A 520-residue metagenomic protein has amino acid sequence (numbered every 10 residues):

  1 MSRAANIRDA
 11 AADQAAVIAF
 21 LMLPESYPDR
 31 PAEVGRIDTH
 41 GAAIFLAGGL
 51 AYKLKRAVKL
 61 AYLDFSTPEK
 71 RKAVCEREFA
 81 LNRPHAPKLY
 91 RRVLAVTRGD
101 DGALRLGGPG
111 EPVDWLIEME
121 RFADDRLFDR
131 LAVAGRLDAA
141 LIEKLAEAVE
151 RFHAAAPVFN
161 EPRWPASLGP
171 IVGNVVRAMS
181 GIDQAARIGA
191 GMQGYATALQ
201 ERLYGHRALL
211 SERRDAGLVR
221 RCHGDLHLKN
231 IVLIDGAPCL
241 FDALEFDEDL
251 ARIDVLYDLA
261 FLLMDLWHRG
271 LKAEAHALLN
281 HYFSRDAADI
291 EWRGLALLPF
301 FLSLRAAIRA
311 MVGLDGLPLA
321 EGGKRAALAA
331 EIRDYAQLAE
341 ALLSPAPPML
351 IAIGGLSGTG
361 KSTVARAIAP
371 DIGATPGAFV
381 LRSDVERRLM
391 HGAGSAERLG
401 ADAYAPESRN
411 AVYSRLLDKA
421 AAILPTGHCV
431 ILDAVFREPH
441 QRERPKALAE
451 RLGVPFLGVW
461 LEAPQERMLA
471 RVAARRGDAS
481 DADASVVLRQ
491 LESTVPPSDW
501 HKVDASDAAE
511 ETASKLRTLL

Functional and structural regions predicted by a protein language model:
V17-H223, L228-L304: Conserved ATP-binding subdomain of kinase catalytic cores across diverse folds
M311-L356: ATP/Mg2+ or Mg2+-diphosphate-binding catalytic cores that bind nucleotide phosphates or diphosphates via glycine-rich
K361: Conserved lysine of the Walker
V364: Hydrophobic positions on the alpha1 helix immediately C-terminal to the Walker A/P-loop
A369-H428: Conserved substrate/cofactor phosphate-moiety recognition/catalytic segment in nucleotide-dependent phosphotransferases
T426-V430, P455-L457: Loop/turn-to-beta-strand initiation segments
L452-V472: Conserved phosphate-donor/acceptor-positioning beta-strand/loop module used by diverse small-molecule
A474-L520: Small-molecule kinase domains that catalyze NTP-dependent phosphoryl transfer to phosphate-bearing small molecules
